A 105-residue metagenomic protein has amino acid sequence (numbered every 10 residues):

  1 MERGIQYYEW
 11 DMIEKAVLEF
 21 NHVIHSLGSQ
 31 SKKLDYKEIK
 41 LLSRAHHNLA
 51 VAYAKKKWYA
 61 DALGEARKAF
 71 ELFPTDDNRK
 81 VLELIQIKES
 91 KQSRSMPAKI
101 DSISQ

Functional and structural regions predicted by a protein language model:
L27-I39: Flexible helix-coil transition and linker loops at the boundaries of alpha-helical arrays
D77-Q105: Terminal, low-structured helical/coil segments at or just beyond the last alpha-helical repeat
